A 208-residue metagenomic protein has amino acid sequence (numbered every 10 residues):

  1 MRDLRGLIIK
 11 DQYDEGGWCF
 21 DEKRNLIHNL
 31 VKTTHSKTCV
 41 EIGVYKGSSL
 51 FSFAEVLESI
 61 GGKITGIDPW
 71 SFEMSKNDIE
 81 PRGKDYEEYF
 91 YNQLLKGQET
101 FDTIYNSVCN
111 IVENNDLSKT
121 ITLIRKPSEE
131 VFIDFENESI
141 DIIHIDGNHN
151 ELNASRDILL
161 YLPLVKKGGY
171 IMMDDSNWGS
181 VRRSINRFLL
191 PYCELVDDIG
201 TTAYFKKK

Functional and structural regions predicted by a protein language model:
R2-W18, E22-K208: S-adenosylmethionine/decaboxylated-SAM
